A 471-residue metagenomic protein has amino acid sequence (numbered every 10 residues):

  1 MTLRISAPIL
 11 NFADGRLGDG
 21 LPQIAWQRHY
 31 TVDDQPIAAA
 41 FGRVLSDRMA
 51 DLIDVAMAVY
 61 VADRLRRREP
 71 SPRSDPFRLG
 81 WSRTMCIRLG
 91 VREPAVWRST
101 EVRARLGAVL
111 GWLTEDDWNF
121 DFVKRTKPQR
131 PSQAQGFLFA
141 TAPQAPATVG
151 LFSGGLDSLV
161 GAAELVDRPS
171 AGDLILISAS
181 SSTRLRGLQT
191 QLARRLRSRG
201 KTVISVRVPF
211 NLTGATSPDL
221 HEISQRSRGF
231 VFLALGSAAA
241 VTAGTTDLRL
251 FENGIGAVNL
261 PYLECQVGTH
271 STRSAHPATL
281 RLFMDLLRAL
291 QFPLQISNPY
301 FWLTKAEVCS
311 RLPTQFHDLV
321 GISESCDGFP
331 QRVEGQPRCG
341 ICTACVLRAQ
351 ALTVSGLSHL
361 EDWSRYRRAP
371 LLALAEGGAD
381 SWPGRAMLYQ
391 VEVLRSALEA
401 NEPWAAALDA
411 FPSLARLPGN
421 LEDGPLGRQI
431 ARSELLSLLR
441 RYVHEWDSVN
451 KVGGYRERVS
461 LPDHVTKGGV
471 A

Functional and structural regions predicted by a protein language model:
M1-G150, A162-L212, N450-V452, V459 (+1 more regions): RNA-binding accessory domains that recognize and position tRNA/RNA substrates
T2-I24, A40-L45, N259-L260, E264-G268 (+4 more regions): ATP/NTP-dependent adenylation/nucleotidyl-transfer catalytic domains that generate, transfer, or process NMP-activated
G42-L45, I177-D318: ATP-dependent adenylate-handling ligase core
R66-L79, A240-L248, L352-L357: Short helix-capping/linker segments at secondary-structure and domain boundaries
W97, P128-Q135, G214-L220, T304-R311 (+1 more regions): Short, solvent-exposed polar/charged micro-motifs at secondary-structure junctions
S153: Conserved adenosyl
D157-G161: Hydrophobic positions on the alpha1 helix immediately C-terminal to the Walker A/P-loop
